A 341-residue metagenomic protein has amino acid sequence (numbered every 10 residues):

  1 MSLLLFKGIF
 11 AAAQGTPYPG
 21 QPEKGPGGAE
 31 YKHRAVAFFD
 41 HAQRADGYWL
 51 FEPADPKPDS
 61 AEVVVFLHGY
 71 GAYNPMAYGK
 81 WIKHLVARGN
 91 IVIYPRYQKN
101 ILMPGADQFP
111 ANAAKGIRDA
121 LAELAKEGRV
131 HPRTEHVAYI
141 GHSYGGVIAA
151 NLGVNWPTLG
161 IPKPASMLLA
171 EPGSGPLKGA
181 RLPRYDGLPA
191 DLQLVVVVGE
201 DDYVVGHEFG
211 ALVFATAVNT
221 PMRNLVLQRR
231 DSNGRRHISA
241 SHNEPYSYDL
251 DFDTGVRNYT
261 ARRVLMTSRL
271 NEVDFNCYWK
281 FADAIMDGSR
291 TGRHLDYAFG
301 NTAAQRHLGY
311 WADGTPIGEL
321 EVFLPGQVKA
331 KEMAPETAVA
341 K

Functional and structural regions predicted by a protein language model:
A13-D59: N-terminal cap/lid segment of alpha/beta-hydrolase-fold proteins
D55-D59, D107-Y144: Gly/Ser-rich "nucleophile elbow"/oxyanion-hole loop immediately N-terminal to the catalytic nucleophile in hydrolases
D59-G69: Short beta-strand element of the alpha/beta-hydrolase
N74, P95-R118: Catalytic nucleophile-loop/oxyanion-hole region of alpha/beta-hydrolase and closely related hydrolase-like folds
M76-Y94: Short amphipathic alpha-helix adjacent to the substrate-entry channel of hydrolases
G146-L159: Short glycine-enriched nucleophile-adjacent loop and the immediately C-terminal alpha-helix near the catalytic center
P162-R236: The feature captures the conserved acid-bearing segment of alpha/beta-hydrolase catalytic domains
E208, L212-K341: C-terminal catalytic-base region of ester-bond hydrolases, centering on the histidine of the charge-relay
